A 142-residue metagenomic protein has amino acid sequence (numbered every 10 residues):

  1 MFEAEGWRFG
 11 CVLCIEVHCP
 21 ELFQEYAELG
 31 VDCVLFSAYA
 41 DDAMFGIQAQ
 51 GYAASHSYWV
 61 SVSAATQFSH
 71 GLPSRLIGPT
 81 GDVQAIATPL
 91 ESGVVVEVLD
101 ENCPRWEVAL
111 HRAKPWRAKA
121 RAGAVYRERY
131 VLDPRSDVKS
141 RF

Functional and structural regions predicted by a protein language model:
M1, A65-F142: C-terminal beta-strand edge segments of enzyme domains
M1-G10: Beta-strand-turn-beta hairpins that frame and shape the catalytic cleft of phosphate-ester-processing enzymes
V17-V94: CN hydrolase (nitrilase-like) catalytic-core segments centered on the catalytic cysteine and neighboring Lys/Glu
